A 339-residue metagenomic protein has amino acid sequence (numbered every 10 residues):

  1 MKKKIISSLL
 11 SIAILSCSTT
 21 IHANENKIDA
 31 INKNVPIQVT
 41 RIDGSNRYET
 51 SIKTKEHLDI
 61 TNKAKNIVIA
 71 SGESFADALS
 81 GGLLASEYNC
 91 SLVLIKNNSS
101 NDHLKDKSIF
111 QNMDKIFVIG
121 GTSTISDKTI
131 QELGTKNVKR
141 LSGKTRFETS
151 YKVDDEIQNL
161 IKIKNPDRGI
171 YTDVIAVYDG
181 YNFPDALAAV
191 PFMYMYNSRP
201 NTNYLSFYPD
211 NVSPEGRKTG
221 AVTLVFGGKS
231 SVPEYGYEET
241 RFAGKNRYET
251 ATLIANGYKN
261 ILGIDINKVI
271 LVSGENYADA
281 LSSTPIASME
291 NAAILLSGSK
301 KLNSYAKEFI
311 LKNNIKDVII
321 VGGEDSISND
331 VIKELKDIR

Functional and structural regions predicted by a protein language model:
K2-L10, H22-R339: Extracellular glycan-binding segments that recognize GlcNAc-based cell-wall polysaccharides
S11-C17: Bacterial N-terminal signal peptides
